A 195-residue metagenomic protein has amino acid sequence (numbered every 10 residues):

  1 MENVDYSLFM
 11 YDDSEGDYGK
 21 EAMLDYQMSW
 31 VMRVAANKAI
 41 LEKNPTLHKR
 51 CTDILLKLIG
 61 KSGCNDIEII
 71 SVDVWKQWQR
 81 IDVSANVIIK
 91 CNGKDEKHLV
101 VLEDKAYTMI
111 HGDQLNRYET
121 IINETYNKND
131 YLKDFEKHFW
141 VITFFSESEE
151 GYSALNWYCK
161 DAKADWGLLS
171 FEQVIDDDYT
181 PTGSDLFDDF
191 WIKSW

Functional and structural regions predicted by a protein language model:
M1-W195: Charged, terminal alpha-helix-loop-beta segments that serve as non-catalytic nucleic-acid engagement and/or assembly
